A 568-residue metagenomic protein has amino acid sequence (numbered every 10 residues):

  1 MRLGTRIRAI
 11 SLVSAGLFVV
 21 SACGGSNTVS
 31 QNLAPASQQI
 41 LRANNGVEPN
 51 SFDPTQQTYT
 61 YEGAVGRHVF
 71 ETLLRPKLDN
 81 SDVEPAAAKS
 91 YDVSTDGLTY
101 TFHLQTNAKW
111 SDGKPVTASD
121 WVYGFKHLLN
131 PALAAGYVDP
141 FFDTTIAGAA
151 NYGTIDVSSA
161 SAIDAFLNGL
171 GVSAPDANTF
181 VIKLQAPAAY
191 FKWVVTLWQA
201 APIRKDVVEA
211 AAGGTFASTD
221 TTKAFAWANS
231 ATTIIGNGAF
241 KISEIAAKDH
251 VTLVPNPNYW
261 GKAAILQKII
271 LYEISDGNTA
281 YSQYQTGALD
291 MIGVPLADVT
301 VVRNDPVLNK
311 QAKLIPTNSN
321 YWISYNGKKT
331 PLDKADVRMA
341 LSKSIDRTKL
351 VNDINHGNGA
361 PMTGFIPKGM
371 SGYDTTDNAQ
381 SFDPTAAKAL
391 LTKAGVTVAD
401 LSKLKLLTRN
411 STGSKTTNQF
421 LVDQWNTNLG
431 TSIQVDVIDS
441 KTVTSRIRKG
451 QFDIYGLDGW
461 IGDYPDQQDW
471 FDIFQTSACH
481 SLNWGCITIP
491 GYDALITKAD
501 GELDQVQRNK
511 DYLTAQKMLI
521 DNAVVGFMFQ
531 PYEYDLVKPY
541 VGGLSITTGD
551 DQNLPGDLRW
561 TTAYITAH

Functional and structural regions predicted by a protein language model:
F18, I345-D374, T412-D423, S445-H568: Detector for C-terminal structural segments
G24-N27: Bacterial signal peptide processing site
N44-T95, I235-G236: N-terminal lobe/hinge region of extracytoplasmic solute-binding protein
K89-T145, V181, A280-Q283, P331-D333: Aromatic- and charge-enriched surface segment that lines or borders ligand/interaction sites
H103, L133-T215: Surface-exposed binding/hinge segments that line and control ligand-binding clefts or catalytic entry sites
T117-G124, A177-K183, P187, G238-A239 (+7 more regions): Alpha-helical secondary-structure segments
P187-Y190, V195-A264, K268, H568: Gly/Pro-rich hinge or "lid" segments in bacterial periplasmic/extracellular proteins
A228, I245, D249-V302: Ligand-site clamp/hinge motif
